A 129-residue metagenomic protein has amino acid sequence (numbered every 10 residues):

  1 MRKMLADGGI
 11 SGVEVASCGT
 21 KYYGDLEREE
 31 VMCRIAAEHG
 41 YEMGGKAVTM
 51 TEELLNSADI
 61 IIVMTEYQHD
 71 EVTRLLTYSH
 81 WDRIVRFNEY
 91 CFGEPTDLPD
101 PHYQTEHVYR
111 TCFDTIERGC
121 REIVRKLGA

Functional and structural regions predicted by a protein language model:
M1-A58, R125-A129: Conserved active-site segments centered on acidic
I60, E66-A129: Phosphate-binding/catalytic loops
